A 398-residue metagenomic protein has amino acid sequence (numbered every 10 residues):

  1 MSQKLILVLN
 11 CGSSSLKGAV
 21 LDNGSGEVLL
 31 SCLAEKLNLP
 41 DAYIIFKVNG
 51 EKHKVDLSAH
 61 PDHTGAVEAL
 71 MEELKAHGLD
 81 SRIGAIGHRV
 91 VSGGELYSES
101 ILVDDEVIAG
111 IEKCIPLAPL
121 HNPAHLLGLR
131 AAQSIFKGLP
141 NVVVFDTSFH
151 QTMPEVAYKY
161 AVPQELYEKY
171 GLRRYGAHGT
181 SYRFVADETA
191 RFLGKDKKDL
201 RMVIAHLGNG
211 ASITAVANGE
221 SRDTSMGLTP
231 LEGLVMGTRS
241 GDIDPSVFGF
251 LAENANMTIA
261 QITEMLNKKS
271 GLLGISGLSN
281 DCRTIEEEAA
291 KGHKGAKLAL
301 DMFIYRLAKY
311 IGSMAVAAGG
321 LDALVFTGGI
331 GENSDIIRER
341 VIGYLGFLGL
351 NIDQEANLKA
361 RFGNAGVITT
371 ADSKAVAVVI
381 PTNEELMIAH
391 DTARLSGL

Functional and structural regions predicted by a protein language model:
S2-L7: Extreme N-terminal starter segment of soluble prokaryotic enzymes
C11-G12, R89-S92, L207, L321 (+1 more regions): Glycine-rich beta-strand-to-loop/alpha-helix junction loops that act as flexible
S15-H60, G227: Short glycine-rich, Thr/Ser-proximal phosphate-binding strand/loop in the N-terminal lobe of ATP-dependent enzymes
L74-H121, P140-V142, S148-A157: Short beta-strand-loop/turn "lid" adjacent to the catalytic site in phosphate-handling enzymes
Q151-E253: Glycine-rich phosphate-binding loop of actin/hexokinase-like ATP-binding domains
A217, D223-A255, E264, G328-A360 (+1 more regions): Catalytic phosphate/nucleotide-handling subdomain of diverse soluble enzymes
E264, G271-I275, C282-A317: Adenine-nucleotide phosphate-binding core of ATP-dependent small-molecule kinases
K297, D301-L321, G331-L398: Internal helix-turn-beta structural module
